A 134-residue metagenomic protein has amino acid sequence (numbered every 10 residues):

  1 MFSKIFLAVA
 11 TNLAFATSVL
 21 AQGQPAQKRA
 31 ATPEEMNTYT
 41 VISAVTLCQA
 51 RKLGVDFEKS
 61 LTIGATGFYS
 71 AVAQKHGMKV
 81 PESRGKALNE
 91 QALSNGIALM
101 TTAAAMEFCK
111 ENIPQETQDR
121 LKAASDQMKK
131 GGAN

Functional and structural regions predicted by a protein language model:
K4-A14: Sec-dependent N-terminal signal peptides
I5, R29, E58-K59, G96-M100: Alpha-helical interaction segments
A16-S18: N-terminal signal peptide c-region/cleavage motif recognized by signal peptidases
Q22-K59: Immediate post-signal-peptide N-terminus of mature secreted/exported proteins
Q24, I63-N134: Compact alpha-helical subdomains of small soluble proteins
